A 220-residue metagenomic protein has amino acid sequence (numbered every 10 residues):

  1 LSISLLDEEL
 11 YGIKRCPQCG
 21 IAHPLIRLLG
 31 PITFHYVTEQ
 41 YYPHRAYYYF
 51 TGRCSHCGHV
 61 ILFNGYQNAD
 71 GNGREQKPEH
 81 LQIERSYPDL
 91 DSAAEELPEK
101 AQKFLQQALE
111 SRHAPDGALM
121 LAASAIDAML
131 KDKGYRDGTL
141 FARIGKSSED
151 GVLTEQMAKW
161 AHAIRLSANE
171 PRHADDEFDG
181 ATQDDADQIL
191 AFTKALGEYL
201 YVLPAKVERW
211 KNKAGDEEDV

Functional and structural regions predicted by a protein language model:
L1-I83: N-terminal cysteine/histidine-rich coordination modules
G73-S86, G134-L166: Short, charged amphipathic alpha-helical segments flanked by flexible coils
S92-K100, H162-R165: A structural motif
L97-H113: A long, hydrophobic alpha-helical segment
R112, M129-K133, L196, L200: Generic structural signal for hydrophobic core residues of well-folded globular domains
H113-D116, Y135, V152, G180: Residues in soluble alpha-helical coiled-coils and helical-bundle/repeat scaffolds
D116-D137: Hydrophobic alpha-helical packing segments in soluble, helical-rich domains
K159-L166, E170-V220: Charge-enriched, short contiguous segments at helix-coil
